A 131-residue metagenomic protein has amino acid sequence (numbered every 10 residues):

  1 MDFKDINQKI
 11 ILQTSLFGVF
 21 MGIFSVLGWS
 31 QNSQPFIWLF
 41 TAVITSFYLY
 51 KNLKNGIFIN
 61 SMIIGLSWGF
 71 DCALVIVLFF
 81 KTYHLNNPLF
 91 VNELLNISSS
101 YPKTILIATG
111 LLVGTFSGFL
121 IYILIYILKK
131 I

Functional and structural regions predicted by a protein language model:
M1-I131: Juxtamembrane/disordered regions of integral membrane proteins
